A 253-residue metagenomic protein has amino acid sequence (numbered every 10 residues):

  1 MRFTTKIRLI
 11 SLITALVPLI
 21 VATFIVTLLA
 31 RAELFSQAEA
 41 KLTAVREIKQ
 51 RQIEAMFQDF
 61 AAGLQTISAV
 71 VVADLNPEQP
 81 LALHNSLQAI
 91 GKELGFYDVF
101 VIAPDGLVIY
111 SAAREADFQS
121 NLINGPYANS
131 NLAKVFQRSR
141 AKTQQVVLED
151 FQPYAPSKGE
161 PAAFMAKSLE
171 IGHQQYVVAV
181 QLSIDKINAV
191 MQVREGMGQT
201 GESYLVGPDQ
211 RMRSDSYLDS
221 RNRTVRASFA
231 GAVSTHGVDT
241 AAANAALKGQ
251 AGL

Functional and structural regions predicted by a protein language model:
F3-E78, Q88-Y97, P104, P161-M165: Juxtamembrane extracytoplasmic/periplasmic/luminal helical "stalk" adjacent to the first N-terminal
S36, Q58-G63, L107-A112, R213-D219: Short, compositionally biased low-complexity segments
A38-A40, L75-L83, K142-V147, V177-K186 (+1 more regions): Short, positively charged
T43, A61, H84-L87, A133-F136 (+3 more regions): Extracytoplasmic/secreted envelope proteins and their assembly/folding machinery, especially bacterial periplasmic
E54, V71-V72, L87-G95, R140 (+3 more regions): Short regulatory alpha-helical segment in sensory/regulatory domains of signaling proteins that mediates
A61, F96, G159-P161, Q174 (+2 more regions): A structure-centric signal for secondary-structure junctions around beta-strands
G91-E93, D98-Q181: Extracytoplasmic/periplasmic ligand-binding sensor regions of membrane-associated signaling proteins
S111-N131, R140-Q144, L182-L253: Intrinsic low-complexity, intrinsically disordered coil/linker regions enriched in small/polar and charged residues
